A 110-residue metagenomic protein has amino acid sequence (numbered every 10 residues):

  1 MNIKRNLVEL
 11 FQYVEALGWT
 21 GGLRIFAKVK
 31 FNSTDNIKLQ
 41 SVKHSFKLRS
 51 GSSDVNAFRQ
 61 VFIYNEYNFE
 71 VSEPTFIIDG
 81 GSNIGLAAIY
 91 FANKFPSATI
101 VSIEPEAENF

Functional and structural regions predicted by a protein language model:
M1-S97: S-adenosyl-L-methionine
T99-E104: Conserved SAM-binding motif I beta-strand of class I
E108-F110: Short alpha-helix immediately C-terminal to the canonical SAM-binding loop
